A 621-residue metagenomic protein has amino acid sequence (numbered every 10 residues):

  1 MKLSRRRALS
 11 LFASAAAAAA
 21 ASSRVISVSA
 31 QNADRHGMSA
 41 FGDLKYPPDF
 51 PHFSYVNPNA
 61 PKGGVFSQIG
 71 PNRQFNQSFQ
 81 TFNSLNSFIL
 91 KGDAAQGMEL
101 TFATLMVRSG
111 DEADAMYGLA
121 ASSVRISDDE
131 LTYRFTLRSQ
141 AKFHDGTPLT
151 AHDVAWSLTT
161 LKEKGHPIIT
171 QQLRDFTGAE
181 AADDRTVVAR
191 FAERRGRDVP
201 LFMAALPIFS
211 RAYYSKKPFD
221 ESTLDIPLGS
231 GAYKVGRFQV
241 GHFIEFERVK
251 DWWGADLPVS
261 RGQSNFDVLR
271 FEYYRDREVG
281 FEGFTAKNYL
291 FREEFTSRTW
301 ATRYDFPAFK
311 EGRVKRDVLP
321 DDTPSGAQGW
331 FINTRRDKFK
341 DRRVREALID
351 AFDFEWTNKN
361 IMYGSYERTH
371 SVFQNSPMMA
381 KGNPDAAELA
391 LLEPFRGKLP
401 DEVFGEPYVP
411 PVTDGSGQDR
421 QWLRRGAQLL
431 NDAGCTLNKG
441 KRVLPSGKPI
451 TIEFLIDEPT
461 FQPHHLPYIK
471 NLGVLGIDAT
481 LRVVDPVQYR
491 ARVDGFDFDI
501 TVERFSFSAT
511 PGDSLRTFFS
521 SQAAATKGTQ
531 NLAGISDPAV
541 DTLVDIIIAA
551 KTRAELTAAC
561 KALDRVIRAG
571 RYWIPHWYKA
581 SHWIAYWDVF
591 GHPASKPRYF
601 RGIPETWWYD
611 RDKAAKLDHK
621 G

Functional and structural regions predicted by a protein language model:
A13-A17, R24-I26, G70-Q77, D93 (+6 more regions): Detector for C-terminal structural segments
N32-D128, T159, L228: N-terminal lobe/hinge region of extracytoplasmic solute-binding protein
V56-P61, F88-D93, S123-P167, A182 (+5 more regions): Aromatic- and charge-enriched surface segment that lines or borders ligand/interaction sites
L90-E112, T159, M203-R270, R275-E282 (+3 more regions): Gly/Pro-rich hinge or "lid" segments in bacterial periplasmic/extracellular proteins
G118-R125, H144, L149, R190-F209 (+4 more regions): Aromatic-rich, solvent-exposed beta-strand/loop patch
T136, T170-S215, A232-Q239, N383-K398: Surface-exposed binding/hinge segments that line and control ligand-binding clefts or catalytic entry sites
R138, E221, W252-Y304, E346 (+3 more regions): Ligand-site clamp/hinge motif
G178-A179, G236-E247, E272-R336, R343-A347 (+4 more regions): Extracellular/periplasmic solute-recognition and catalytic clefts
